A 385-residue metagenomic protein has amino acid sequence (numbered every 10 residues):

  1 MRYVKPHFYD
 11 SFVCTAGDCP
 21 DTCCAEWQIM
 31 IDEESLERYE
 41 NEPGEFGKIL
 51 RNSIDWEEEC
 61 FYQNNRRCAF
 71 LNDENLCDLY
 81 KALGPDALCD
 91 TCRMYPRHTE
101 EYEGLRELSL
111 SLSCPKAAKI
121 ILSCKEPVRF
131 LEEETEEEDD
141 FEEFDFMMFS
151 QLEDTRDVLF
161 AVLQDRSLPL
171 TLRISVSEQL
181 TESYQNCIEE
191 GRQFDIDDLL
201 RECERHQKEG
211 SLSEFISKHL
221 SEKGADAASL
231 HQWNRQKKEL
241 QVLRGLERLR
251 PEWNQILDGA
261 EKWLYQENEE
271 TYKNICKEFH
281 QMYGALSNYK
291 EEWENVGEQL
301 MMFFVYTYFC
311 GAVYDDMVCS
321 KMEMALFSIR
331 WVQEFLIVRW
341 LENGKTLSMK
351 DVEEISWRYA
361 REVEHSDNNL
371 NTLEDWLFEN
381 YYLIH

Functional and structural regions predicted by a protein language model:
M1-G47: General N-terminal leader/first-domain-start detector
V4-K5, D73, V313-D315: Short linear interaction motifs
S11-I29, Q63-H98, S111-A118: Local cysteine-cluster metal-coordination motifs and their immediate loop/turn environment, predominantly Fe-S cluster
C14, A82, D145, F149 (+1 more regions): Short, charged/polar micro-motifs that form catalytic or ligand-binding hotspots
A16, P20, R156, A325-I329: Short runs of predominantly hydrophobic/aromatic residues within well-ordered alpha helices that form helix-helix
W27-R66, L71-E74: Membrane helical hairpin/interfacial module
L83-E182: Internal, well-ordered alpha/beta segment that forms a basic, Gly-enriched binding/recognition surface
P169-H385: Hydrophobic, aromatic-lined core segments that form the binding pocket/scaffold for planar heteroaromatic ligands
